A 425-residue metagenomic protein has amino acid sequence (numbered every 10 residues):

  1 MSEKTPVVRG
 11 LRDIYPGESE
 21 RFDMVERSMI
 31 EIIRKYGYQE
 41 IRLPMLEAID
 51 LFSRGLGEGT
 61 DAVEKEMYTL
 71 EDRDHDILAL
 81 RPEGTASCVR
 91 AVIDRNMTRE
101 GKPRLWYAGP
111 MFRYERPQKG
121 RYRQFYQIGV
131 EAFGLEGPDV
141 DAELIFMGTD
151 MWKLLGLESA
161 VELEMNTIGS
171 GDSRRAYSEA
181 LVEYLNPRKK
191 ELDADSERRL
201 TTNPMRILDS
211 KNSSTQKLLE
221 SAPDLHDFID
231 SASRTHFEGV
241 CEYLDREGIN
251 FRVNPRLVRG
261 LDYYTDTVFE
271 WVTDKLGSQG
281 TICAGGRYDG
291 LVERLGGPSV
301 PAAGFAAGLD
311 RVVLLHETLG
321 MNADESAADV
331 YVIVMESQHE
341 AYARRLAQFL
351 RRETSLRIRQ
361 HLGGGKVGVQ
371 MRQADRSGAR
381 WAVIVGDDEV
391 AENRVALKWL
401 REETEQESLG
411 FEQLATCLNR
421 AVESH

Functional and structural regions predicted by a protein language model:
M1-H425: TRNA-recognition modules of translation machinery and tRNA-sensing kinases, especially anticodon-binding
